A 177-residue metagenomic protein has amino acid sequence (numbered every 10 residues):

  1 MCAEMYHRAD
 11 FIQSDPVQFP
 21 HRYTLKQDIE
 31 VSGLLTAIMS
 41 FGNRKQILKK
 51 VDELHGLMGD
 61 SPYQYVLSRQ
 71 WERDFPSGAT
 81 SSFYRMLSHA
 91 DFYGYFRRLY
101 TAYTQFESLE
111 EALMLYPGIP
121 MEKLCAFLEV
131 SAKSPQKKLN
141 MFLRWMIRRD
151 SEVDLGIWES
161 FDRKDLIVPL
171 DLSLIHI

Functional and structural regions predicted by a protein language model:
M1-S40, K45-H55: Charge-rich, intrinsically disordered N-terminal extensions that act as flexible nucleic-acid engagement or regulatory
Q13-V17, K49-V51, E110-A112, V153-W158: Short coil/turn segments at secondary-structure boundaries
H21, L25, G33-R44, S82-R85 (+2 more regions): Short, charged/polar micro-motifs that form catalytic or ligand-binding hotspots
A37, K49, E53, L57 (+3 more regions): Residue-level signal for well-ordered alpha-helical scaffold segments within enzymatic catalytic domains
G56-Q64: Short arginine-rich
Y63-G156, D165, P169: Alpha-helical ds-nucleic-acid-binding substructure associated with the helix-hairpin-helix region of base-excision DNA
H176-I177: Conserved small/polar residues in nucleotide/adenosyl-binding loops
